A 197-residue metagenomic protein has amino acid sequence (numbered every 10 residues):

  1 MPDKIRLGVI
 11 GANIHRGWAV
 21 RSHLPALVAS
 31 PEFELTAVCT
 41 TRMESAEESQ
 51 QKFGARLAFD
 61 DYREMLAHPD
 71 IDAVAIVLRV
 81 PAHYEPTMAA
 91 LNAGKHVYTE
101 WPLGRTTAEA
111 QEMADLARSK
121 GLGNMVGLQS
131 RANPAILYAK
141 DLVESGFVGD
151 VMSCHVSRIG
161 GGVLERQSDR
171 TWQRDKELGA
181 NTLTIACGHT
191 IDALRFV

Functional and structural regions predicted by a protein language model:
M1-F53: N-terminal Rossmann-like dinucleotide-binding module
V9, T99, R105, N124-V126: Hydrophobic residues in well-ordered beta-strands that form the structural core
R16-W18, S130-V197: Predominantly a Rossmann-like dinucleotide-binding segment in NAD(P)-dependent oxidoreductases
F33-A37, D72-V74, A180-T182: Short active-site oxyanion
E44, F53-L116: Beta-loop-alpha module in the N-terminal Rossmann-like domain of NAD(P)-dependent dehydrogenases, especially those
F59, Y98, G123-M125, H155 (+1 more regions): Structural detector of well-ordered beta-strand residues that form the stable sheet scaffold of enzyme domains
E112-Q129, G149-C154: Rossmann-fold dehydrogenase core element
